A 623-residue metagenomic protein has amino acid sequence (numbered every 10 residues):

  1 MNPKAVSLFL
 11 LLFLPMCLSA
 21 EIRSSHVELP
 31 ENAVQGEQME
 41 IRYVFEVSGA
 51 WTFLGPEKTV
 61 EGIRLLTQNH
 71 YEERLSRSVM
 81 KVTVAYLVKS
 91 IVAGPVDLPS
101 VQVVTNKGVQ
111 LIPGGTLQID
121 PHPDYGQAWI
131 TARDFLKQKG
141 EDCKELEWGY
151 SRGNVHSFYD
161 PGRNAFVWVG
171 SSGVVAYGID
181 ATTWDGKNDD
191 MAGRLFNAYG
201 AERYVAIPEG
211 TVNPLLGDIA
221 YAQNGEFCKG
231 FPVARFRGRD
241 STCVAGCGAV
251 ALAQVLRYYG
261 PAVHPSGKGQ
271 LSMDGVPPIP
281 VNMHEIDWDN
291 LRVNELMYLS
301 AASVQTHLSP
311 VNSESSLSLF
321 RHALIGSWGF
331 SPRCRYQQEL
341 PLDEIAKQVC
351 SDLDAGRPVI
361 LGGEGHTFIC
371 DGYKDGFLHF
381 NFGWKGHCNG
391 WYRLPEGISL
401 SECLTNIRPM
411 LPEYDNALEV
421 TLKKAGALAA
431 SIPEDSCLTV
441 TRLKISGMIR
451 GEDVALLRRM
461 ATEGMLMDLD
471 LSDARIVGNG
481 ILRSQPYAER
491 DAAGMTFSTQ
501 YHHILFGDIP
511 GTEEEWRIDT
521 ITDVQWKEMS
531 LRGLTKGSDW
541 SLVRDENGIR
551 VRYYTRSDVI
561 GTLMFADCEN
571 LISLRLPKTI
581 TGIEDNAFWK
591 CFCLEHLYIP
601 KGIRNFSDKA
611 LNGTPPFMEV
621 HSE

Functional and structural regions predicted by a protein language model:
L11-S19: Hydrophobic h-region of N-terminal signal peptides that target proteins for export in Gram-negative bacteria
E21-P123: Surface-exposed interaction/ligand-binding surfaces
D124-E147, S151, W526: Short, non-transmembrane alpha-helical segments in secretory-pathway proteins
Y125, G153, S171-S172, Y177-S313: Active-site-adjacent structural segments surrounding the nucleophilic cysteine of cysteine proteases and isopeptidases
K139-P161, H322, G326-N381: Active-site-adjacent substructure of cysteine-protease-like catalytic cores
Y159, A165-T183, G376-W391: Catalytic Cys-His active-site segments of thiol-dependent hydrolases/isopeptidases
M191-G210, F382-N416, T614: A recurrent domain-boundary module in secreted/ectodomain proteins
A417-L422, R442-I449, L466-N479, A492-Q525 (+5 more regions): Structural signature of tandem-repeat unit edges
